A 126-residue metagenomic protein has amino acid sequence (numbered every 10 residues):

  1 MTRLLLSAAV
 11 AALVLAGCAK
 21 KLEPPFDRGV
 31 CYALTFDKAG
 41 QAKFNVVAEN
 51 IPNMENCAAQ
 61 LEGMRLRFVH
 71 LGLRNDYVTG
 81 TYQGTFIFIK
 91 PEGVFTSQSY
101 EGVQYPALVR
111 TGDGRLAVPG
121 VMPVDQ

Functional and structural regions predicted by a protein language model:
M1-A8: Bacterial N-terminal signal peptides that target proteins for export
V14-G17: C-terminal motif of bacterial Sec signal peptides marking the signal peptidase cleavage site
A19-Q126: Mitochondrial intermembrane space
